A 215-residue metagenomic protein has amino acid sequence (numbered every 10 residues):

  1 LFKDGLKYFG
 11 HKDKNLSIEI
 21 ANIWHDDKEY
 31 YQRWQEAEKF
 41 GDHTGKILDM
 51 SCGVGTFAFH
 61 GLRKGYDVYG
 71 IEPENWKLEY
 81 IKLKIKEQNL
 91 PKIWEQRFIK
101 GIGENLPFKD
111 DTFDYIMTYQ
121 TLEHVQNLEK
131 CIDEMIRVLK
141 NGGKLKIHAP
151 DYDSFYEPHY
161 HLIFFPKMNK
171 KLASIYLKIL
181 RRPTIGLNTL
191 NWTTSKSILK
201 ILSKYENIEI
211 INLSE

Functional and structural regions predicted by a protein language model:
L1-L106, Y115, I132: Conserved N-terminal segment of class I S-adenosyl-L-methionine
T118-T121: A short beta-strand submotif of the Rossmann-like class I SAM-dependent methyltransferase core that lines
V125-K130, E157: Short N-terminal helix/helix-N-cap motif within the alpha/beta-hydrolase-1
E129-N141: A short glycine-rich, Lys/Arg-flanked "PGG" loop and its adjoining helix->strand segment in the class I
K146-S174: Conserved class I S-adenosyl-L-methionine
R181-S197: Acceptor-substrate binding/catalytic loop of class I
N207-E215: Conserved S-adenosyl-L-methionine
